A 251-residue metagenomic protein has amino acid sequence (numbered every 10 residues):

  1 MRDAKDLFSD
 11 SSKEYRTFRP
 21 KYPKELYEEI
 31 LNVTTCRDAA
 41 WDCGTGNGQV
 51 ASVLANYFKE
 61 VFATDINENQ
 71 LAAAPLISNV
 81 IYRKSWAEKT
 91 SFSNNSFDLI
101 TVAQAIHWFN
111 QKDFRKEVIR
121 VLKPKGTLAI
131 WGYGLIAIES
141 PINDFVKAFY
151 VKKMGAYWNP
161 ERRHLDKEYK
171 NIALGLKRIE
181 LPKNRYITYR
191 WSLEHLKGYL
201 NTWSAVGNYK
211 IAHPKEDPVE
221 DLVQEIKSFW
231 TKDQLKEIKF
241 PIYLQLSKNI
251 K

Functional and structural regions predicted by a protein language model:
M1-T35: Conserved class I S-adenosyl-L-methionine
D38, K59, D98: Conserved acidic residues
W41, N47-K89: Class I SAM-dependent methyltransferase SAM/SAH-binding core
E88-L99: A short acidic, Gly/Pro-enriched loop at the edge of an enzyme's catalytic core that lines a small-molecule cofactor
D98-K112: A short SAM/SAH-binding and catalytic strip from SAM-dependent methyltransferases
D113-P124: A short glycine-rich, Lys/Arg-flanked "PGG" loop and its adjoining helix->strand segment in the class I
P124-W191: Conserved catalytic/acceptor-binding region of the Class I
E168-K251: Conserved Class I S-adenosyl-L-methionine
